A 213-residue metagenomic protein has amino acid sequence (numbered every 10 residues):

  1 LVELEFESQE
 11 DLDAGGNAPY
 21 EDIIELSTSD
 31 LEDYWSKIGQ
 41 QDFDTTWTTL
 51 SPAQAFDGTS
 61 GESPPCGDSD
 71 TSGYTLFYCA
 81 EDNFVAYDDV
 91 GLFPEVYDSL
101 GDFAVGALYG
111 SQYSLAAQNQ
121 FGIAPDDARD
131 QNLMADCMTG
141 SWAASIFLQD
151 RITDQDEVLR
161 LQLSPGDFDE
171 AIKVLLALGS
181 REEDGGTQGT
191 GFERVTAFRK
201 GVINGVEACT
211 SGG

Functional and structural regions predicted by a protein language model:
L1-C66, E207-G212: A metal-dependent hydrolase signature that marks the N-terminal structural subdomain at the beginning of catalytic folds
W35, Y87, F103, A107-Q120 (+2 more regions): Active-site recognition of the HExxH zinc-binding catalytic motif
A55-A86: Catalytic zinc-binding patch centered on the HExxH motif and its immediate surroundings that defines zinc-dependent
T59, F93-D98, E182-E183: Acidic/His metal-coordination segments adjacent to aromatic residues that form catalytic metal sites in metalloenzymes
N83-D89, E95, A117: Polar-ligand-bearing catalytic/cofactor-coordination segments of membrane-embedded or membrane-tethered inner-membrane
D89-A107, I123-R129: Short pre-active-site segment immediately N-terminal to the catalytic Zn-binding motif
D126-R151: A contiguous pocket-lining binding segment that forms or flanks enzyme active sites
F147-G213: Long, well-structured alpha-helical subdomains associated with metal-dependent extracellular/ecto-lumenal hydrolases
